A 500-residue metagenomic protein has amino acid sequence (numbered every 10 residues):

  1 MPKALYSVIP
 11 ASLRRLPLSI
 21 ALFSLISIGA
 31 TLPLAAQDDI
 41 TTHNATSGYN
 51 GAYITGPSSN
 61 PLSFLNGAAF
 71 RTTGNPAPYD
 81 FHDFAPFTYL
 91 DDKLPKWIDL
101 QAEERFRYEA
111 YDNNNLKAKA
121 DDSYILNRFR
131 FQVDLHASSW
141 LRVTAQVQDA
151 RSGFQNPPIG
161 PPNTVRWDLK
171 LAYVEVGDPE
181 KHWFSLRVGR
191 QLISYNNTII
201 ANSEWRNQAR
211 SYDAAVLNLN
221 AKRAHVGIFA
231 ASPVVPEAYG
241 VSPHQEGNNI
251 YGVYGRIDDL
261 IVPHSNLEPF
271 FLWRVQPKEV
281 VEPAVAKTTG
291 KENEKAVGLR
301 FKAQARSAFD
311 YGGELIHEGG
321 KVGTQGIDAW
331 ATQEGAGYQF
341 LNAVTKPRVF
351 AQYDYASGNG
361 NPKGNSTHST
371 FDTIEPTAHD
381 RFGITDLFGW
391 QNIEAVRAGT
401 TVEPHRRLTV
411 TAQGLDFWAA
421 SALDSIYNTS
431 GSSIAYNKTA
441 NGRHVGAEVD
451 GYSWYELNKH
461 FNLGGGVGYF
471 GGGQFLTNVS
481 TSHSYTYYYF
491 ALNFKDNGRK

Functional and structural regions predicted by a protein language model:
P2-I9, L13, I20-D121, T345-V349 (+1 more regions): N-terminal periplasmic/intermembrane-space "pro-region" immediately following the signal or transit peptide
G51-F70, N75-P78, A286-K287, Q325-T439: Extracellular/periplasmic loop regions
G74, E109-N127, L135-H182, L186 (+9 more regions): Surface-exposed loop and membrane-interface regions of Gram-negative outer-membrane beta-barrel proteins
L94, D121-I125, N163-D168, N207-A209 (+6 more regions): Short sequence motifs at beta-strands and strand-loop junctions characteristic of Gram-negative outer-membrane
A102-A110, A145-D149, V188-R190, I228-S232 (+5 more regions): Transmembrane beta-barrel strands of outer-membrane/channel proteins
W140, E180-L186, N202-K363, E403 (+2 more regions): Signature for the C-terminal beta-barrel architecture of outer-membrane proteins
A398, T411-A412, G446-L457, F461-L463 (+1 more regions): Conserved C-terminal beta-signal and adjacent last beta-strands/turns of outer-membrane beta-barrel proteins
N458-K500: Predominantly the C-terminal beta-signal and adjacent terminal strand-loop region of outer-membrane beta-barrel
